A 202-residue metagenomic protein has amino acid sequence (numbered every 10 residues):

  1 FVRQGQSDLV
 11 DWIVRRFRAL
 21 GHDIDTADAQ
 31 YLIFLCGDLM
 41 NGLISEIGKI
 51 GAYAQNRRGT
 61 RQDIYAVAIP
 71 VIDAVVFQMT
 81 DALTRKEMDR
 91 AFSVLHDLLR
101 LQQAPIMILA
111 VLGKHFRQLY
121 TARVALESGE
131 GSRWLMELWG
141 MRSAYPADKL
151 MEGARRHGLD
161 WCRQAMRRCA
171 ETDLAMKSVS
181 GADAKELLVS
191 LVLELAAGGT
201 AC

Functional and structural regions predicted by a protein language model:
F1-C202: Conserved beta/loop motifs at nucleotide-recognition and modification sites
